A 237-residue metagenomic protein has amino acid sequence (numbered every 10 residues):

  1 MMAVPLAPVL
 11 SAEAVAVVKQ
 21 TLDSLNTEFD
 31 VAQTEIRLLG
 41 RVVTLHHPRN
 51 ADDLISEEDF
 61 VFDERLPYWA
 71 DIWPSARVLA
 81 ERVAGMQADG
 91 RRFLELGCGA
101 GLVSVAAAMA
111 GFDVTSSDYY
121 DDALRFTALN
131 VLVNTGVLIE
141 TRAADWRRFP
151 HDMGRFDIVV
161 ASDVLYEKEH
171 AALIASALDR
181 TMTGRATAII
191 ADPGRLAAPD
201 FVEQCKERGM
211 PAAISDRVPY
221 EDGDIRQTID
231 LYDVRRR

Functional and structural regions predicted by a protein language model:
M1-R237: S-adenosylmethionine-dependent methyltransferases
